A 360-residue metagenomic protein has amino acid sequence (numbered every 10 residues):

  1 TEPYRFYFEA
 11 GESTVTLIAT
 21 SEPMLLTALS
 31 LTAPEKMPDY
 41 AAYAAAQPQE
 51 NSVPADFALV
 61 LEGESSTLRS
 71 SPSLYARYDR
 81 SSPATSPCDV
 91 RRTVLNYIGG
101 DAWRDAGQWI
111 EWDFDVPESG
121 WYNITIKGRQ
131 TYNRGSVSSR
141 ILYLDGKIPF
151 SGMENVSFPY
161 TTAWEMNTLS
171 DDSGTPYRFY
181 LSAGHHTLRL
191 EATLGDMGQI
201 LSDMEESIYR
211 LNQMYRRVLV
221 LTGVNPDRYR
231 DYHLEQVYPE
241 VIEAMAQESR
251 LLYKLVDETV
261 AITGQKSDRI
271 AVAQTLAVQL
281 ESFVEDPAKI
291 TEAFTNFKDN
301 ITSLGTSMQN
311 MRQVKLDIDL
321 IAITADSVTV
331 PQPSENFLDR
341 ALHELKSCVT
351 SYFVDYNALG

Functional and structural regions predicted by a protein language model:
T1-V354: Extracytoplasmic
